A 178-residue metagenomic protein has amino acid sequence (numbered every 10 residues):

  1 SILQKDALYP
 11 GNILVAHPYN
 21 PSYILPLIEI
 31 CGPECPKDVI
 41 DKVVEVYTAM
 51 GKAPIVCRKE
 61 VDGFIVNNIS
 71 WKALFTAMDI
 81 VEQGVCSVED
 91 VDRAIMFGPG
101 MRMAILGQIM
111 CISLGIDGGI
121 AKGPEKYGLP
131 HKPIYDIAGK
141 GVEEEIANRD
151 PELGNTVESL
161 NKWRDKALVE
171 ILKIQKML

Functional and structural regions predicted by a protein language model:
S1-K59, G63, N67: Rossmann-fold dinucleotide-binding core
P26-L27, A73-A77, G123-K126, G141-V142: A general alpha-helix detector
I30-P33, D79, C111, N148: General structural signal for alpha-helix termini and helix-helix connectors
D38, K52, V56, Q83 (+1 more regions): NAD(P)-dependent Rossmann-like dehydrogenase/reductase catalytic/cofactor-binding core
V44, A77-M78: Short glycine-/small-residue-rich flexible loop motifs, especially phosphate/cofactor-binding loops
Y47, I80-V81: Hydrophobic alpha-helix position signal
N67-I69, I116: Short secondary-structure transition/capping segments
W71, V81-Q83: AAA+ ATPase "lid" subdomain C-terminal helix
